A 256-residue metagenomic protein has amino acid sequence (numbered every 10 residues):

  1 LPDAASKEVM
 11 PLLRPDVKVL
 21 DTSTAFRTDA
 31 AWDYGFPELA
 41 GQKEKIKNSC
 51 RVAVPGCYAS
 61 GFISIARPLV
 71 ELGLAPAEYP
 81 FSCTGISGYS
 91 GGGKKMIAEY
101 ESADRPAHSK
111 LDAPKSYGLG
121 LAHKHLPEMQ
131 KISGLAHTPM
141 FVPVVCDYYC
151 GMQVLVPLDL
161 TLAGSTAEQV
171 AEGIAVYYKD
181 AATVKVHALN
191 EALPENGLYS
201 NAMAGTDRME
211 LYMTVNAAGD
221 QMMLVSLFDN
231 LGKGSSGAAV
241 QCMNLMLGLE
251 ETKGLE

Functional and structural regions predicted by a protein language model:
L1-L111, Y117, T214-A217, K253: N-terminal Rossmann-like NAD(P) cofactor-binding subdomain of oxidoreductases, focused on the glycine-rich
C57, L162, N230: Residue-level signal for short, function-critical loop segments
I63-V70, L126-Q130, A175, Y212 (+1 more regions): Predominant activation on well-ordered alpha-helical scaffold segments within soluble catalytic domains
P80, T84-G85, Y89-L224: C-terminal substrate-binding/catalytic lobe of Rossmann-fold NAD(P)-dependent oxidoreductases
R208-E256: NAD(P)-dependent Rossmann-like dehydrogenase/reductase catalytic/cofactor-binding core
